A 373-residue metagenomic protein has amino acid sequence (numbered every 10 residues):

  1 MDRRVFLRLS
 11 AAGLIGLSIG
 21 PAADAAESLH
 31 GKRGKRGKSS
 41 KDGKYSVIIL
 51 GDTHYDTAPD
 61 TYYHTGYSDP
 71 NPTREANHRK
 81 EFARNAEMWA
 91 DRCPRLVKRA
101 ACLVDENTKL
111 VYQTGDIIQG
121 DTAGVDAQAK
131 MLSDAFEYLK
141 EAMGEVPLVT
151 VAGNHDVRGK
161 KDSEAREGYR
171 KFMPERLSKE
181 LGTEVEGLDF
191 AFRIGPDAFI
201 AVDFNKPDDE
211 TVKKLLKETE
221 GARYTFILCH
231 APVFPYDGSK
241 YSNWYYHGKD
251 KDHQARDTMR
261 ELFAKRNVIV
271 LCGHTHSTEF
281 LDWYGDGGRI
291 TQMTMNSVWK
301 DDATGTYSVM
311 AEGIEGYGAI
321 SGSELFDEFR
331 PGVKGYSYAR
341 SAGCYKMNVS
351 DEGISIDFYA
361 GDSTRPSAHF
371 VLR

Functional and structural regions predicted by a protein language model:
V5-S28: N-terminal export signals
S28-D126: N-terminal active-site segment of His-dependent metallophosphoesterases
G37, G66-R79, A83, T122-Y224 (+3 more regions): Extended active-site neighborhood of metal-dependent phosphoesterases/phosphodiesterases
Y45-V47, Y55-T61, D209-V212, D301-T304 (+1 more regions): Short, solvent-exposed loop/turn elements at domain surfaces
V47-I49, Q113, T150, I227 (+1 more regions): Residue-level marker for buried hydrophobic side chains located in beta-strands that build the well-ordered beta-sheet
D52, G115-D116, G153-N154, H230 (+1 more regions): Active-site glycine-centered loops adjacent to acidic/histidine catalytic or metal-binding residues that shape
G221-S242: Short acidic, glycine-rich surface-loop motifs adjacent to enzyme active sites
L228-V233, V270-T278: Histidine-centered catalytic micro-motifs
